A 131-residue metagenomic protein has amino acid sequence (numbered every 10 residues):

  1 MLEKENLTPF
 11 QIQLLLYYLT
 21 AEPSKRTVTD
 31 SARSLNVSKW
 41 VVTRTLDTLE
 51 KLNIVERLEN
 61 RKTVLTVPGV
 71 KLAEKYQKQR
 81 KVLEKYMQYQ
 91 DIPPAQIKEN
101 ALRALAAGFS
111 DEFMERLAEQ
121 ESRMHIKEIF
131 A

Functional and structural regions predicted by a protein language model:
M1-L14: Short alpha-helical segments that sit at the start of domains
S24-S34: Short acidic, hydrophobic short linear motifs in intrinsically disordered regions
W40: Key DNA-contact positions within bacterial/archaeal DNA-binding proteins
E50-L58: A short, conserved structural fragment
R61-Q79: Basic, amphipathic "hinge/linker" alpha-helix immediately C-terminal to the N-terminal HTH DNA-binding motif
E99-A131: C-terminal regulatory/oligomerization modules of transcriptional regulators
